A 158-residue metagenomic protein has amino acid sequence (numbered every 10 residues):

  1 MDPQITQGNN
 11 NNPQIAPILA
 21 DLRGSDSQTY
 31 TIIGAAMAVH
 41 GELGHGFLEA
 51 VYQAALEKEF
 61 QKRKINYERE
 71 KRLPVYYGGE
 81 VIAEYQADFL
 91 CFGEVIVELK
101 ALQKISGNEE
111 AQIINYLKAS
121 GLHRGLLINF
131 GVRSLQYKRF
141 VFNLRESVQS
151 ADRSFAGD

Functional and structural regions predicted by a protein language model:
M1-G24, L144-D158: Short, low-complexity, charge-dense intrinsically disordered segments
S25, T29-Y30, H45-E49, Q53 (+1 more regions): Nuclease catalytic cores
I32-G41: A short, surface-exposed helix-loop junction/capping segment
Q61-G79: A short acidic/basic microdomain associated with nuclease active sites
K71, A83-Y85, H123, R133: Short beta-strand or tight-loop elements that sit immediately N-terminal to catalytic metal-binding acidic residues
A83-I96, D158: Active-site beta-strand-loop-beta-strand hairpin of nuclease catalytic cores that positions key catalytic residues
I96, K100-Q149, F155: Nucleic-acid nuclease catalytic cores
